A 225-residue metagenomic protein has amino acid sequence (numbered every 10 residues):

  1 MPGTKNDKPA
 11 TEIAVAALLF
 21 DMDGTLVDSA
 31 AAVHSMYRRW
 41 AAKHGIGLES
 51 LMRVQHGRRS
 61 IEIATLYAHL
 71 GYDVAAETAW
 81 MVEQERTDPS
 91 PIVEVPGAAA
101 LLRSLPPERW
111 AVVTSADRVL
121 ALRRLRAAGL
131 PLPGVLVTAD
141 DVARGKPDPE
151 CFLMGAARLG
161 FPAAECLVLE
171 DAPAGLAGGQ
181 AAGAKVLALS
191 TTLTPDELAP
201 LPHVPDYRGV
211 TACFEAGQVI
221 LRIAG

Functional and structural regions predicted by a protein language model:
P2-A16, A99, R109, R118-G225: Asp-based, Mg2+/Mn2+-dependent phosphohydrolase catalytic module
K8, E12-P106, D117-V119, L130: N-terminal helical cap/lid subdomain that shapes the substrate entry/recognition surface in HAD-like hydrolases
D28, V112-T114, A188: Hydrophobic residues in well-ordered beta-strands that form the structural core
E94, V113, R144: Residue-level marker of regulatory loop/turn positions in helix-turn-helix DNA-binding domains and in histidine
